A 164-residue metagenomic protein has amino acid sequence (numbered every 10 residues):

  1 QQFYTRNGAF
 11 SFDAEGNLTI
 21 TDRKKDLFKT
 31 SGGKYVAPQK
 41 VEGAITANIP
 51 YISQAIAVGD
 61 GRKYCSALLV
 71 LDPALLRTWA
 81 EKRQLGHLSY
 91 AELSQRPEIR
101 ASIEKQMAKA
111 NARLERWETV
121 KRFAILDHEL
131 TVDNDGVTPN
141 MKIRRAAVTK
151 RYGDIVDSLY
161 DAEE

Functional and structural regions predicted by a protein language model:
F3-Y4, G8-W117, E129-V132: AMP-binding/adenylate-forming catalytic core of the ANL superfamily
Q54-I56, K63, E104-E164: Conserved C-terminal "lid"/linker of ANL adenylate-forming enzymes
